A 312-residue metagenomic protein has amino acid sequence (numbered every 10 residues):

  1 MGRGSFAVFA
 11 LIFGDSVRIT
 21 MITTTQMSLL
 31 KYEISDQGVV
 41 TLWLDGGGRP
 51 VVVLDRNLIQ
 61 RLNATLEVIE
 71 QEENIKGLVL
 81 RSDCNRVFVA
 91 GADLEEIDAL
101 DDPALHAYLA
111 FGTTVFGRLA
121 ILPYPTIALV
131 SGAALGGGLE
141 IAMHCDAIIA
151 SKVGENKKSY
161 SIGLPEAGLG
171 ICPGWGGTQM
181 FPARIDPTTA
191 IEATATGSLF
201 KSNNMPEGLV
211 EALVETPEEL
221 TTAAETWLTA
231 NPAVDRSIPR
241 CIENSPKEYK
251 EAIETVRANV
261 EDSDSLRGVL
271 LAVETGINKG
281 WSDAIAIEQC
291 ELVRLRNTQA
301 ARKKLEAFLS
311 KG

Functional and structural regions predicted by a protein language model:
F6-F9, F13: Aromatic (phenylalanine/tyrosine) cluster motif
M21-R81, P103, G117: Conserved CoA-thioester-binding segment of acyl-CoA-metabolizing enzymes
I22-D45, P50, M143, T188-R294 (+1 more regions): Amphipathic alpha-helical segments at domain termini/boundaries
S82-V115, A134, G168-G170: Glycine- (often His-adjacent) and acidic-residue-rich active-site loop that binds/positions the CoA thioester
G117-L169, P173: Glycine-rich beta-to-alpha active-site loop
G177-A190: Hydrophobic, secondary-structure "cap" segments at the distal end of domains
